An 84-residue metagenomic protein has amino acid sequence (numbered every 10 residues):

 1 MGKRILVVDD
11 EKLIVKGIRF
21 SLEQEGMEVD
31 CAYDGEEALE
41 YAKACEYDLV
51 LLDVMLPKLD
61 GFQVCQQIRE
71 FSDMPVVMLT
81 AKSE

Functional and structural regions predicted by a protein language model:
L6, C31-L49: Acidic, metal-coordinating helix/loop segments flanking the phosphotransfer/catalytic sites of two-component signaling
K12-D30: Two-component/phosphorelay signaling modules centered on CheY-like receiver
V15, P57, E84: The feature encodes the CheY-like receiver
C31, L56-L59: Residue-level signal for the "D+5" position in two-component response regulator receiver
D34-E37, D60-Q63, I68: Acidic catalytic/metal-coordinating carboxylates
K43-Y47, Q67-M74: Conserved phosphotransfer cores of two-component systems
D53, T80: Active-site residues of response regulator receiver
F71, K82-E84: Short, conserved "switch-loop" micro-motifs in signal-transduction and mechanochemical regulators
